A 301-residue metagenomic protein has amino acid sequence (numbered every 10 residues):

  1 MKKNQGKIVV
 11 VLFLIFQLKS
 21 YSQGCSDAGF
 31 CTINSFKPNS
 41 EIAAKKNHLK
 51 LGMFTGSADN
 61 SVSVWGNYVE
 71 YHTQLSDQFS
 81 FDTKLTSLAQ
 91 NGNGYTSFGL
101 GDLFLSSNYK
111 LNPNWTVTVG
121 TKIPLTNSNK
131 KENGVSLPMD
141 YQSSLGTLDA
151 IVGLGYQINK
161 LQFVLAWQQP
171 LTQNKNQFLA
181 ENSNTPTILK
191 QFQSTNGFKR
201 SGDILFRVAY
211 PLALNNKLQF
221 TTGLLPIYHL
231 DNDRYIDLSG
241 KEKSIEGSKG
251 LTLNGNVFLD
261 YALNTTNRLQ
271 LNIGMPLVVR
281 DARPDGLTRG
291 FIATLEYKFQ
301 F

Functional and structural regions predicted by a protein language model:
Y21-G52, S57-D59, N159: Outer-membrane beta-barrel biogenesis signature
M53-D59, T73, L85-N91, T121-N127 (+5 more regions): Transmembrane beta-strands of outer-membrane beta-barrel pores
S57-W65, N91-F98, P113, L214 (+2 more regions): Solvent-exposed loop/turn segments connecting transmembrane beta-strands in outer-membrane beta-barrel proteins
S63-V69, F98-L103, S144-A150, Q157-N159 (+3 more regions): Residues that define the transmembrane beta-barrel architecture of outer-membrane proteins
E70-H72, N108-K110, G153-Q157, V164-A166 (+3 more regions): Transmembrane beta-barrel domains of outer membrane proteins
Q78-T83, N114-V117, N159-L165, N216-F220 (+1 more regions): Repeated loop/turn-to-beta-strand initiation elements of outer-membrane beta-barrel proteins
S97-N196: Outer-membrane pore/translocation modules
Q191-F301: Outer membrane beta-barrel transmembrane domains
